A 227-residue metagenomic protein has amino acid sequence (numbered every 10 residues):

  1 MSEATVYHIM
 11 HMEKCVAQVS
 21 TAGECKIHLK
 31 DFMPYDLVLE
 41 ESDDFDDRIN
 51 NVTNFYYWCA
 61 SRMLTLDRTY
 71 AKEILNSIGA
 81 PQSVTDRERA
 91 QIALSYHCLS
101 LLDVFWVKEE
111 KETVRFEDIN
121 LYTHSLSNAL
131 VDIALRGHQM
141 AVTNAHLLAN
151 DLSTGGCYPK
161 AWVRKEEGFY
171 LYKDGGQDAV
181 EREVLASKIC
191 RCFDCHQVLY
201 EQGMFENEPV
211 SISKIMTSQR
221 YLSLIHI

Functional and structural regions predicted by a protein language model:
M1-I225: Phosphate/dinucleotide-binding and metal-coordinating scaffold of catalytic cores in nucleotide-dependent enzymes
